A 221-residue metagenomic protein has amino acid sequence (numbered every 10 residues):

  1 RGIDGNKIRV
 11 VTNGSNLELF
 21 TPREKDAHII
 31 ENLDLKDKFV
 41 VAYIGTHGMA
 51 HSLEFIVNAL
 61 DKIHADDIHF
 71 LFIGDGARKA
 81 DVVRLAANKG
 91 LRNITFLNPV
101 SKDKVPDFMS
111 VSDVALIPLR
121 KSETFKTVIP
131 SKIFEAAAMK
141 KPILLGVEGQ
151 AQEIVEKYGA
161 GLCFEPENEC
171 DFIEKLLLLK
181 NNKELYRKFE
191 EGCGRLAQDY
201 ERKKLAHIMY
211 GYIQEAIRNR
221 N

Functional and structural regions predicted by a protein language model:
G14: Carbohydrate-associated surface elements
T21-D34: A short helix/loop element that forms part of the nucleotide-sugar donor recognition site in Leloir-type
L35-H51, I56-L60, L71, E190: Conserved donor-binding/catalytic core segment of Leloir-type glycosyltransferases
K38, D171, L178, L185-D199 (+1 more regions): A short, well-ordered alpha-helix in the C-terminal region of glycosyltransferases
A65-G74, A80-D107: Nucleotide-activated donor-binding/catalytic signature segment of Leloir-type glycosyltransferases, i.e., the conserved
V114-I117, E135-G146: Short hydrophobic beta-strand element within catalytic cores of glycosyltransferases and related nucleotide-activated
Q152-L177: Change "using UDP/GDP/dTDP sugars" to "using nucleotide sugars
R202-N221: C-terminal alpha-helical cap of glycosyltransferases
